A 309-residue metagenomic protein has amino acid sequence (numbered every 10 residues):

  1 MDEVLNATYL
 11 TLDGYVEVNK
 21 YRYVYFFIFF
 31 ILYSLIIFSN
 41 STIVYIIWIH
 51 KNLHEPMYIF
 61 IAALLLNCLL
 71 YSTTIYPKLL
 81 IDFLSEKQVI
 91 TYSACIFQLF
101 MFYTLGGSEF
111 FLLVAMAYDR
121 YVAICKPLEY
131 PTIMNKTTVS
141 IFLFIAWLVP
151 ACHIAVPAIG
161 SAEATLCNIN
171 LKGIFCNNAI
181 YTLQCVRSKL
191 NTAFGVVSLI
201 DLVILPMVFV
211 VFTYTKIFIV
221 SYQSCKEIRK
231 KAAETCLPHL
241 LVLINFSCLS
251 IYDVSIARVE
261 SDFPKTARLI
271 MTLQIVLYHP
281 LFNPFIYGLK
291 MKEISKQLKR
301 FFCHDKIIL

Functional and structural regions predicted by a protein language model:
M1-L309: Transmembrane helical core of 7TM receptor-like proteins
